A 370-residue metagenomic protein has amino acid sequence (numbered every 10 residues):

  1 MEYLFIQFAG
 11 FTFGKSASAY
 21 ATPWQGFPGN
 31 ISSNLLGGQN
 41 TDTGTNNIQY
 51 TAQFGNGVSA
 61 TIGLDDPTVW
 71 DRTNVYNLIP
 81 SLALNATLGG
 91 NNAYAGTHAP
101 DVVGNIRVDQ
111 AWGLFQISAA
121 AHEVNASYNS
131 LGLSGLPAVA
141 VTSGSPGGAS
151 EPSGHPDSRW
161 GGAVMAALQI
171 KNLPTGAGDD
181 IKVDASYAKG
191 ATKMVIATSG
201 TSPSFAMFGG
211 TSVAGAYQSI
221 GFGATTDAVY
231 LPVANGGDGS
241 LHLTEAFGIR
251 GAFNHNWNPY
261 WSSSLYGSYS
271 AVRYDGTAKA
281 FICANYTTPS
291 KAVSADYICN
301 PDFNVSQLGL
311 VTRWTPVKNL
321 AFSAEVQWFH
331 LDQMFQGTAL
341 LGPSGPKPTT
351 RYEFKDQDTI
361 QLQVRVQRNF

Functional and structural regions predicted by a protein language model:
M1, Q39-T43, A95-A99, H155-A163 (+6 more regions): Transmembrane beta-barrel outer-membrane domains
M1-A83, G96-L114, I170-N172, A185-Y187 (+1 more regions): Outer membrane beta-barrel
E2-L4, G44-I48, P100-G104, G162-A166 (+3 more regions): Hydrophobic, lipid-facing positions within transmembrane beta-strands of outer-membrane proteins
G10-F11, T51-N56, V103-W112, A166-G178 (+6 more regions): Outer-membrane beta-barrel proteins
F11-F13, A60-I62, G104, G113-I117 (+5 more regions): Transmembrane beta-strands of outer-membrane beta-barrel proteins
T22-G26, V69-N74, A126-N129, A191-I196 (+2 more regions): Outer-membrane beta-barrel proteins
Q116-L308: Detector for outer-membrane/organellar transmembrane beta-barrel domains, recognizing the amphipathic beta-strand
D356-F370: Outer-membrane beta-barrel "beta-signal"
